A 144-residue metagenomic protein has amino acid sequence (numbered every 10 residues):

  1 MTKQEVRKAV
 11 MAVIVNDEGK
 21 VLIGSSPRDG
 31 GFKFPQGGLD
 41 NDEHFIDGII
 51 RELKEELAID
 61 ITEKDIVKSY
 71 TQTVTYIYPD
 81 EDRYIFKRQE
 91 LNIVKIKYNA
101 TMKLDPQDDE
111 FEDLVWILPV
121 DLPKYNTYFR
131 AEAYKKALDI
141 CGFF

Functional and structural regions predicted by a protein language model:
M1-V21, N41: Conserved N-terminal beta-strand and adjoining loop/helix that marks the start of the Nudix/MutT-like hydrolase domain
V6, F32, T73, L114-W116 (+1 more regions): Tryptophan-centric aromatic hotspots in well-structured domains and transmembrane helices
D17, S69-T71: Residue-level recognition of beta-strand microenvironments
K33-G37: A short gly/proline-enriched turn/hairpin at secondary-structure junctions
D40-D65, Q72-F129: Unchanged
K124-F144: Charged phosphate-binding loop/patch that engages nucleotide di/tri-phosphates or the phosphate backbone of nucleic
